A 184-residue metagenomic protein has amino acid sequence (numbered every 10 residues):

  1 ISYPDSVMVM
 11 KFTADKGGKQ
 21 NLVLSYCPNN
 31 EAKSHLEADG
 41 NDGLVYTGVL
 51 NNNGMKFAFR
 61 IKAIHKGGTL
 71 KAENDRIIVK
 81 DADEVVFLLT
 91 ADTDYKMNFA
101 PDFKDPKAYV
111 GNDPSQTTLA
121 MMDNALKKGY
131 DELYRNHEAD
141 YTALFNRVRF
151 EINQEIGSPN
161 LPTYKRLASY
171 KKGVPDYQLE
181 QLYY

Functional and structural regions predicted by a protein language model:
I1-Y184: Aromatic-residue-lined binding/catalytic grooves and analogous aromatic/hydrophobic interfacial grooves in multimeric
